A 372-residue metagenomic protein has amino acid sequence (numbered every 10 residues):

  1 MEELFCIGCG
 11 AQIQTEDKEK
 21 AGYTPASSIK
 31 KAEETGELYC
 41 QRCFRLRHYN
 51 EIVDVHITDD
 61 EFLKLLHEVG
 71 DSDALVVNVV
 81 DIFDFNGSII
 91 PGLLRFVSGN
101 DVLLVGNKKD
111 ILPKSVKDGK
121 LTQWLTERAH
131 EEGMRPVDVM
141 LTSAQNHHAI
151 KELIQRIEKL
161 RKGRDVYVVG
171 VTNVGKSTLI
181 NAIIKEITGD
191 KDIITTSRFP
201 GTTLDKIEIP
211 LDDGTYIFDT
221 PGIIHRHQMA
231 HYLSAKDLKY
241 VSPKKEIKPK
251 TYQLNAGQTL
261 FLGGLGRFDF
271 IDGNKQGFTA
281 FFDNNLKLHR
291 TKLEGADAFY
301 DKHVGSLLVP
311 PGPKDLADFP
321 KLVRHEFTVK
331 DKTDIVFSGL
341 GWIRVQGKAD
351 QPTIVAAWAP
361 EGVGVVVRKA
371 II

Functional and structural regions predicted by a protein language model:
M1-L4, G8-L75, N100-L103, K109 (+1 more regions): Helix-rich effector regions associated with P-loop NTPase G domains
H56-L63, F85-F96: Amphipathic helical hotspot of TIR/SEFIR-family domains
I82-N86, D110-L112: Short acidic, S/G/P-rich loop/turn micro-motifs used as interaction or catalytic elements
G87-I90, K114-G119, H227-A230: Conserved ATPase-coupling elements of RecA-like P-loop NTPase cores
L94-D101, G189: A short alpha->loop->secondary-structure connector
L103, I111-V174, K185-D192, T196: Canonical P-loop GTPase G-domain recognition
